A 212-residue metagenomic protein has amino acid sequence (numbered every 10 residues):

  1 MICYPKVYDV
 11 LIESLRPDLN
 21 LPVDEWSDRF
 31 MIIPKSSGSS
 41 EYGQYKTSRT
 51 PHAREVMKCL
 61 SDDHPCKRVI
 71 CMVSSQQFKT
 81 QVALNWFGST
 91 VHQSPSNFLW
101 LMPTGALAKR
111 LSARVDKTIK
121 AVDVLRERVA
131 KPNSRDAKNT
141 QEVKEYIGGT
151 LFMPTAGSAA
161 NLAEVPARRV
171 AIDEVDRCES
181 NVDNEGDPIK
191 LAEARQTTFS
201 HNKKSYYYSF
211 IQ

Functional and structural regions predicted by a protein language model:
M1-Q212: Short, flexible loop motifs at catalytic/binding sites
